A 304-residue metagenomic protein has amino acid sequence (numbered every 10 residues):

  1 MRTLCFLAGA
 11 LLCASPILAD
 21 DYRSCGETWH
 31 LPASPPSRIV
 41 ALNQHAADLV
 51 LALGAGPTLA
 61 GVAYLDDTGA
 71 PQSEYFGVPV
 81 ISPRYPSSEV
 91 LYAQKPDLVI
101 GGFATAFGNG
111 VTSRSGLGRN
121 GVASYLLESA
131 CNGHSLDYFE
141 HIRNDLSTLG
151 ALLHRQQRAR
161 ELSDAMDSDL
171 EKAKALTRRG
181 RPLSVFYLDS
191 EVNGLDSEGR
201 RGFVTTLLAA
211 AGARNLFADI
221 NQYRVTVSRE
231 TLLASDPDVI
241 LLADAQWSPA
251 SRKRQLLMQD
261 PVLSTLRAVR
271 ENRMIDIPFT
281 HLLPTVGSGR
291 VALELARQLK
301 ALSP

Functional and structural regions predicted by a protein language model:
M1-L4: Positively charged n-region of N-terminal signal peptides that target proteins for export
C13-P16: N-terminal signal peptide c-region/cleavage motif recognized by signal peptidases
D20, S113-E191, F217-A218, N272-P304: Extracytoplasmic substrate-binding proteins
S24-G26, P79-E89, I220-R229: Short helix-initiation/N-cap motifs at beta->coil->alpha
R38-Q94, L98-T105, L216: A short, structured surface patch at a secondary-structure boundary
A63-D66, E198-R224, E271: His/Asp/Glu-enriched short active-site or ligand-binding loop at hydrolase and phosphoryl-transfer sites
S88-L98, S115, V227-D236: Short helices/loops that flank or line small-molecule/ion binding pockets
T105-R119, V239-L257: A ligand-binding cleft/hinge motif common to bilobed small-molecule-binding domains
